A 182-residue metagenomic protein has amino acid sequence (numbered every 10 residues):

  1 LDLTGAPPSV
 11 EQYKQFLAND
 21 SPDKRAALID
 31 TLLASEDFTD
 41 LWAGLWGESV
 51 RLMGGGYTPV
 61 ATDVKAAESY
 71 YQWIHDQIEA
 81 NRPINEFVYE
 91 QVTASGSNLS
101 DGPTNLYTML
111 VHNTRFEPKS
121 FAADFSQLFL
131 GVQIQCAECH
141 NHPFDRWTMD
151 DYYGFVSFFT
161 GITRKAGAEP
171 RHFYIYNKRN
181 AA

Functional and structural regions predicted by a protein language model:
L1-A182: Short, structured secondary-structure elements that scaffold catalytic or ligand/cofactor-binding regions
